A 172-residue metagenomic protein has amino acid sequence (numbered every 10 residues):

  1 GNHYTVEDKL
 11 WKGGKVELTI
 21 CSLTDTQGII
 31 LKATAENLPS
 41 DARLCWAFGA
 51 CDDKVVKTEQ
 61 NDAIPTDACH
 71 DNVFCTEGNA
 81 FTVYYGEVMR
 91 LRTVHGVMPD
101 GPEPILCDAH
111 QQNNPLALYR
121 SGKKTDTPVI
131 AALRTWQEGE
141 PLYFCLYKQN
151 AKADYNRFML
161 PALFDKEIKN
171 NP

Functional and structural regions predicted by a protein language model:
G1-H3: A eukaryote-biased signal for short, well-structured alpha-helical docking elements
W11, K15, L23-I30, T34-P172: Acidic/polar, glycine-enriched structural segments that form the non-catalytic walls/loops of the carbohydrate-binding
